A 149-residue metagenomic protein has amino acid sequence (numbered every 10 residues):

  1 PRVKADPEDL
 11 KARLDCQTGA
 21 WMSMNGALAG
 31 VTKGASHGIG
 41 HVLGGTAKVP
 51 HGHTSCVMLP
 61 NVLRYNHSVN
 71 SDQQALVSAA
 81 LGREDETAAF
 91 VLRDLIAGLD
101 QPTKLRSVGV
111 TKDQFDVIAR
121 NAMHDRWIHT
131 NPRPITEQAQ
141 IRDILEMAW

Functional and structural regions predicted by a protein language model:
P1-V91: Active-site segments that bind and position negatively charged phosphate/pyrophosphate groups
S78, R83-W149: C-terminal charged capping/lid subdomain of soluble metabolic enzymes
